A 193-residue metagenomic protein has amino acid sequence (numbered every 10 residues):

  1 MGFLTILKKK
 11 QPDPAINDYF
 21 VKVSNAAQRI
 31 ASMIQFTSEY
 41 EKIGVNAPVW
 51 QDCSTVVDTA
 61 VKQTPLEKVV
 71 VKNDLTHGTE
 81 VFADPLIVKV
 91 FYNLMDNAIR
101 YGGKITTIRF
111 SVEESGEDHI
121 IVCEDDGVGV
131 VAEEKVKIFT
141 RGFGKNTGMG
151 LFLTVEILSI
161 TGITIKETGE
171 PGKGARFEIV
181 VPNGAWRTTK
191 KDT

Functional and structural regions predicted by a protein language model:
M1-P14: Conserved C-terminal segment of the DHp
N17-K68: Conserved DHp (HisKA) dimerization/phosphotransfer helix of two-component histidine kinases, i.e., the long coiled-coil
V70-V81: Conserved catalytic submotifs in the C-terminal HATPase_c
A98-I99: Short helix-loop "hinge" at the ATP-lid/N-box region of the Bergerat-fold HATPase_c
D125: Acidic ATP/Mg2+-coordinating residue in the GHKL
V130-R141: Short conserved segment of the HATPase_c
